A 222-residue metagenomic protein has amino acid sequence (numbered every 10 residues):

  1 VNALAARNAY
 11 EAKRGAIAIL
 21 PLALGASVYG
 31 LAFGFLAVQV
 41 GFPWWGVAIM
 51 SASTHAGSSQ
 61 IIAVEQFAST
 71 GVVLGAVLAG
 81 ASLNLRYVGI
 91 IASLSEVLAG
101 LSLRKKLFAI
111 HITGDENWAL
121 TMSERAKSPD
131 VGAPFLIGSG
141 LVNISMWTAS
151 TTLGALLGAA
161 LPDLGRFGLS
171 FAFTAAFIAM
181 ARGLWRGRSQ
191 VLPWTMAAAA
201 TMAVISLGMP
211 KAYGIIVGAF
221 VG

Functional and structural regions predicted by a protein language model:
V1-R14: Short, Lys/Arg-rich, polar N-terminal cytosolic tail immediately upstream of the first transmembrane signal-anchor
N2-L4, V77-S170: Helix-loop-helix junctions within the multi-pass membrane cores of secondary transporters/permeases
A12-L24, I49: Residue-level signal for short hydrophobic patches within transmembrane helices of multi-pass membrane transporters
L22, A26-F35, S58-I62, N84-A92 (+7 more regions): Transmembrane alpha-helical segments of multi-pass membrane transport proteins and ion-pumping complexes
Q39-V88: Active-site cofactor/substrate anionic-group-binding motifs, chiefly glycine- and Lys/Arg-rich phosphate-binding loops
P43-A48, V72-G75, G100-K105, V131-G132 (+2 more regions): Membrane-helix interface segments
V131-V217: Membrane-embedded alpha-helical modules
